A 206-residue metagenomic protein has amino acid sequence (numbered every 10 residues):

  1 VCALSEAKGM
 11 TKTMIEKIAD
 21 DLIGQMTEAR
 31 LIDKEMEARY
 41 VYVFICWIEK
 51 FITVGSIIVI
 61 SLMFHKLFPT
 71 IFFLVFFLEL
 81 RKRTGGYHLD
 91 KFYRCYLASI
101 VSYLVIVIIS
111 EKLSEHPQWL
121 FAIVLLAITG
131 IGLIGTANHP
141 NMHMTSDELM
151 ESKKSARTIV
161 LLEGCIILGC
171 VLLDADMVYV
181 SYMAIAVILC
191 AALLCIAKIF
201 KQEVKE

Functional and structural regions predicted by a protein language model:
D20-P69, E79: Hydrophobic transmembrane alpha-helices
S61-F73, L120-A127: Structural signature of hydrophobic alpha-helical transmembrane segments
F77-H88, T136-M144, K198-I199: C-terminal ends of transmembrane helices
K82-A98, L104-V105, I109: Interfacial aromatic-anchored transmembrane helix boundaries in multi-pass membrane proteins
D90-V101, W119-L125, E148-K154: Cytoplasmic-side transmembrane-helix entry/capping segments in multi-pass membrane proteins
S99-N141: Short helix-perturbing small/polar motifs within transmembrane alpha-helices
I106-W119, L161-M177: Hydrophobic alpha-helical transmembrane segments in multi-pass integral membrane proteins
H139-L162: Membrane-helix boundary/juxtamembrane motif in polytopic membrane proteins
